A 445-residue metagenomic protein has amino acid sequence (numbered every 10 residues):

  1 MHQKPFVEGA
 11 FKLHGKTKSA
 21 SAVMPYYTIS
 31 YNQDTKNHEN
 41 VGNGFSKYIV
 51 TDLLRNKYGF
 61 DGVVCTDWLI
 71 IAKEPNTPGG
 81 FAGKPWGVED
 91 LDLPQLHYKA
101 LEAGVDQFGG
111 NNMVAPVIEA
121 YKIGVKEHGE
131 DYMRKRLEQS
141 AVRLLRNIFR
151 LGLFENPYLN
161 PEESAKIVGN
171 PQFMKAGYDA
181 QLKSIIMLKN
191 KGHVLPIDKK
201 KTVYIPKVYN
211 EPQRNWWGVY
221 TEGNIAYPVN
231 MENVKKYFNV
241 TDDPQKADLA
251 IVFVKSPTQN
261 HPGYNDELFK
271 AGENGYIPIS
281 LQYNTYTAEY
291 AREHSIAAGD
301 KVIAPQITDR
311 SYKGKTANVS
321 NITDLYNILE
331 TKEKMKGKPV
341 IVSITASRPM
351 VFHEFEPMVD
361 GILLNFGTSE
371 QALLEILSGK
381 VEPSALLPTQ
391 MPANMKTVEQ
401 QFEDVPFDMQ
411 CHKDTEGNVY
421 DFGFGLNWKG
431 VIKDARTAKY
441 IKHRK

Functional and structural regions predicted by a protein language model:
M1-E119, K126-R136: Second-shell residues forming the walls of enzyme active-site clefts
V7, D52, Y98, R146 (+1 more regions): Surface-exposed alpha-helical segments enriched in charged/polar residues
G9, N147, L151-F154, P257 (+1 more regions): A short secondary-structure junction motif
L13-S21, E130-E138, L153-L159, K191-K199: Flexible, glycine/charged-enriched surface loops at secondary-structure junctions
M24-I29, N160, I205-E211: Active-site-proximal loop/short-helix segments that contain or immediately flank catalytic acid/base residue(s)
E39-G44, G59, C65-I70, E74-P75 (+3 more regions): C-terminal non-catalytic regions of proteins with extracellular/luminal or membrane-system context
H97-Y98, R134-L145, L374, M391: Short, well-structured alpha-helical segments that form the helix of a local strand-helix-strand
K135, A141, R146-I186: Helix-enriched interaction subdomains in cytosolic or periplasmic regions, typified by TIR/SEFIR signaling/NADase cores
